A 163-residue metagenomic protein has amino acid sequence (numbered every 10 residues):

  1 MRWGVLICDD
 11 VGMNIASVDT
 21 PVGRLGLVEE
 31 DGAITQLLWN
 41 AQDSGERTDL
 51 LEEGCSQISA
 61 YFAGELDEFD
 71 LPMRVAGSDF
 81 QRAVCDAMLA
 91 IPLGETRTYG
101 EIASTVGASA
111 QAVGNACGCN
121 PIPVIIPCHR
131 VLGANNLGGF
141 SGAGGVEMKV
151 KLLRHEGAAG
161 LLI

Functional and structural regions predicted by a protein language model:
R2-A108, H155-I163: Basic nucleic-acid-binding alpha-helical/helix-turn surface characteristic of O6-alkylguanine DNA
M88, C128-H129, L152: Structural signal for hydrophobic
G118: Residue-level detection of the helix-turn-helix DNA-binding "recognition helix"
I125-G133: Short Lys/Arg-enriched helix C-cap and helix-to-coil transition segments that create basic nucleic-acid-contact patches
N135-I163: …primarily DNA-binding HTH/wHTH and HhH modules…
